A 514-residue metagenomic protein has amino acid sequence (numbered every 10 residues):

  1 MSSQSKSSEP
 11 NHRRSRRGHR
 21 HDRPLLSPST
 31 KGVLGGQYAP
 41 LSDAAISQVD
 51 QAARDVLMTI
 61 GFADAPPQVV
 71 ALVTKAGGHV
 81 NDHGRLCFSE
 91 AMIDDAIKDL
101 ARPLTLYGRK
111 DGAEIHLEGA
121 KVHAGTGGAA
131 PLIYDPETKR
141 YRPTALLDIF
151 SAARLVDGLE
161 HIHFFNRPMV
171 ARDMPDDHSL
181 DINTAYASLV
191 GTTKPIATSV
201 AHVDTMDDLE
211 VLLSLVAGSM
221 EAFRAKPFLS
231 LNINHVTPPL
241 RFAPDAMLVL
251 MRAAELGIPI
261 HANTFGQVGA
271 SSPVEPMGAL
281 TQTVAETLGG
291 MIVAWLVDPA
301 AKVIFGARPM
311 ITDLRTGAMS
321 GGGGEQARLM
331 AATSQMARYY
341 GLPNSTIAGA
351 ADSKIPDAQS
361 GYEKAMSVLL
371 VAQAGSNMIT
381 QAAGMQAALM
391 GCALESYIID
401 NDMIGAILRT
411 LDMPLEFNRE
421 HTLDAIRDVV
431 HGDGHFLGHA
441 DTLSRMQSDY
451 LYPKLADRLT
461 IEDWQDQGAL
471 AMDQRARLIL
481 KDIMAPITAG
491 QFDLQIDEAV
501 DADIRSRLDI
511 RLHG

Functional and structural regions predicted by a protein language model:
S2-S29, P40-A52, I60, A65-A71 (+1 more regions): Catalytic-core signal marking the mid-to-C-terminal active-site face
L25-P28, A45-R54, H116-T138, Y339-A351: N-terminal small/glycine-rich loop or linker at the start of catalytic domains across soluble metabolic enzymes
L34-Y38, T316-G321, G349-P356, M385-S396: Short beta-alpha connecting loops at secondary-structure transitions that line or flank enzyme active sites
V49-A52, V56-A63, A76, A96-P103 (+14 more regions): Change "in soluble alpha/beta enzymes" to "in soluble alpha/beta proteins
A63, P67-R140: Glycine-rich, N-terminal phosphate-binding loop and its surrounding beta-alpha-beta segment
A63-A71, H83, H163, F223-K226 (+6 more regions): Flexible, glycine/charged-enriched surface loops at secondary-structure junctions
P143-Q373, N377: Helix-rich catalytic cores of soluble enzyme domains
L369-G391: Glycine-rich phosphate-binding active-site loops on the catalytic face of alpha/beta enzymes
